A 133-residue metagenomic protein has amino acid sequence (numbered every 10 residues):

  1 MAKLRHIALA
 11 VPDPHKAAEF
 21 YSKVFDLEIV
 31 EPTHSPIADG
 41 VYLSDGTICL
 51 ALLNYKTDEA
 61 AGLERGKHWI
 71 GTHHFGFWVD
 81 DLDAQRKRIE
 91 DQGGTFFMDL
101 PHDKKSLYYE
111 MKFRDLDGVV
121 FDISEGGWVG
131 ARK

Functional and structural regions predicted by a protein language model:
M1-A18, T72-F77, G126-K133: N-terminal beta-strand motif that seeds the catalytic metal site of vicinal oxygen chelate
A2, A10-L50: Core segments of cupin and vicinal oxygen chelate
I37, G71, L107: Exposed loop/turn and edge beta-strand positions of beta-sandwich/beta-sheet ligand-binding modules
Y42, R86-K133: Vicinal oxygen chelate
A51-L53, D122: Conserved beta-strand in the GNAT
R65-H73: Helix-adjacent hinge/juxtasegments
F75-I89: Mid-chain, well-packed structural core segment of small domains
